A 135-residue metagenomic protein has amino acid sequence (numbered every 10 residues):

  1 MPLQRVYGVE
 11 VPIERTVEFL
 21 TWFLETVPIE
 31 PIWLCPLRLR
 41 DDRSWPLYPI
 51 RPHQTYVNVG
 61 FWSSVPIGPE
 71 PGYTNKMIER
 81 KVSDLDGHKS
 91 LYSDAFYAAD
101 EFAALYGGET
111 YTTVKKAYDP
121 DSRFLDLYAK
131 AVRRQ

Functional and structural regions predicted by a protein language model:
M1-T74: C-terminal substrate-recognition/cap domain of FAD-linked oxidoreductases
P69-E70, T74-K76, K81-Q135: Activity-critical C-terminal alpha-helical subdomain
